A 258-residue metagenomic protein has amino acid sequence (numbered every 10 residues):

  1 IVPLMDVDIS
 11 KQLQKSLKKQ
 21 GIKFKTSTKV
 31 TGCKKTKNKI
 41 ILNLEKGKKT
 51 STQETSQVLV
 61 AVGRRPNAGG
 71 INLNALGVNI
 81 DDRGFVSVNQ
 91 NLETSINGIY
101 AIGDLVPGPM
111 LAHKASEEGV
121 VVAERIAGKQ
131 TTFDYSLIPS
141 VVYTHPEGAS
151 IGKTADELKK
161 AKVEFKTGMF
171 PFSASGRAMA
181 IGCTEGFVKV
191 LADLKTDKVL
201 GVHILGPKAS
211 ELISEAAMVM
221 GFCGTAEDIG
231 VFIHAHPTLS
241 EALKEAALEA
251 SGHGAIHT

Functional and structural regions predicted by a protein language model:
I1-T50, G108-S116, E124-E157: Rossmann-like dinucleotide-binding cores of NAD(P)H-dependent redox enzymes
K23, N79, E164-K166: Conserved beta-strand segments of alpha/beta enzyme cores
T26-T28, D82, M169: Short loop/edge segments at beta-strand edges and connector loops that shape dinucleotide/nucleotide cofactor-binding
G32, G77, N91, K189-L191: Short, surface-exposed charged micro-motifs
K35-I40, I96, I181-G186: A short, glycine/Asx- and small/polar-enriched loop/turn that sits immediately N-terminal to a beta-strand
T36, D82, L194-T196: Short acidic-glycine loop/turn motifs at beta-strand connectors
T52-I126: FAD-site-proximal beta/loop scaffold in flavoenzymes
A127, Y143-T258: Flexible, glycine-rich terminal cap/loop adjacent to redox cofactors in electron-transfer oxidoreductases
